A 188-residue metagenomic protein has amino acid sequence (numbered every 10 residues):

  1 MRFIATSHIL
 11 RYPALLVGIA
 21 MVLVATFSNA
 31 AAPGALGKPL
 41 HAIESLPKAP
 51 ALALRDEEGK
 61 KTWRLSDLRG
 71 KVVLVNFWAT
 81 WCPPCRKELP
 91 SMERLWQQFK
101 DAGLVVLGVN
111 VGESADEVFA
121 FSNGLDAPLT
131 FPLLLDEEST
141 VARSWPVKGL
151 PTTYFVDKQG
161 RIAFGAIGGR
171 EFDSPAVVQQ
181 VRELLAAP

Functional and structural regions predicted by a protein language model:
F3-L16: Bacterial N-terminal signal peptides that target proteins for export
P13-A25: Bacterial N-terminal signal peptides
A32-L65: N-terminal "domain-start" segment that seeds a small globular fold
K71-V73, F77-W81, G149: Short pre-active-site segment immediately N-terminal to redox-active cysteine/selenocysteine motifs in thiol-based
F77-R94: Conserved redox-active cysteine motifs that mediate thiol-disulfide chemistry, especially di-cysteine Cys-X(1-2)-Cys
L107, F119-Q159: Short, internal strand/loop/helix patches that form the active-site neighborhood or redox-interaction surface
V111: Active-site loop/turn elements of alpha/beta-hydrolase fold enzymes, especially the short glycine-/histidine-rich
F155-P188: Thiol-/selenol-based redox modules, centered on thioredoxin-like and closely related oxidoreductase domains
